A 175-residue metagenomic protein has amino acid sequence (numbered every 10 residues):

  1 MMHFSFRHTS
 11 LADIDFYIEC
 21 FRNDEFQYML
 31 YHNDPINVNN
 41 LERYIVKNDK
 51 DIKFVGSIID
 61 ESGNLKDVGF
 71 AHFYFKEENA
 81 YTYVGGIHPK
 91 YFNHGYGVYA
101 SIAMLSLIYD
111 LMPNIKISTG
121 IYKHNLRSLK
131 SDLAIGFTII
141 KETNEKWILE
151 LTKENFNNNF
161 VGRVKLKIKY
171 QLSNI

Functional and structural regions predicted by a protein language model:
M1-F16, C20-N23, K53, D60-I175: Acyl-donor (CoA/ACP) binding surface of acyl/acetyltransferases
C20, M29, Y44-K47, K167: Residues that form generic nucleotide/phosphate-binding pockets
E25-Y44: Conserved GNAT-fold acetyl-CoA-binding loop/helix
I45-S57: A short helix-loop-beta-strand connector motif used in the catalytic cores of GNAT acetyltransferases and, in some
